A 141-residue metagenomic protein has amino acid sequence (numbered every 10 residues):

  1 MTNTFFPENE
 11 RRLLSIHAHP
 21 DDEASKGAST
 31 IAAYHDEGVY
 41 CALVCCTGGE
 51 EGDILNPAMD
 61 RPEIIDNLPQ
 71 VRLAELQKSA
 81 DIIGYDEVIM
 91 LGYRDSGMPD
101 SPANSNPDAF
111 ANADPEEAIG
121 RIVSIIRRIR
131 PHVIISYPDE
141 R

Functional and structural regions predicted by a protein language model:
M1-I129: Active-site rim/loop-helix segments in enzyme catalytic domains that contact anionic ligands
D22, E140-R141: Gly/Ser/Thr-rich loops at beta-strand to alpha-helix junctions that form or flank small-molecule/cofactor-binding
L91-R94, S136-E140: Short, well-ordered beta-to-alpha junction loops that form the rim of enzyme active sites and present histidine/acidic
V133: Short, Asp-centered acidic motifs that coordinate Mg2+ and/or phosphate in catalytic or ligand-binding sites
